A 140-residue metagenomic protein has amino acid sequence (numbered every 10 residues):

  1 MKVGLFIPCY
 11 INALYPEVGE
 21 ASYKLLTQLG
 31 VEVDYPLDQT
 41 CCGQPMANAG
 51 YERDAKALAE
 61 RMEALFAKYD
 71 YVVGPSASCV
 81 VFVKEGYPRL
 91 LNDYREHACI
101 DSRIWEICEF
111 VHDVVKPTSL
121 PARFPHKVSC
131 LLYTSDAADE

Functional and structural regions predicted by a protein language model:
K2, K127-S129: Residues that mark the start of a beta-strand
K2-C99, S135: Cofactor-cradling patches in redox/metallo enzymes
L37, I104, T118-S119: Generic preference for hydrophobic/aromatic residues in regular secondary structure cores
A98-V114: Short, flexible loop segments at boundaries between secondary-structure elements
P117-K127: Short, structured loop/turn "capping" segments at alpha-beta junctions
Y133-E140: Conserved small/polar residues in nucleotide/adenosyl-binding loops
